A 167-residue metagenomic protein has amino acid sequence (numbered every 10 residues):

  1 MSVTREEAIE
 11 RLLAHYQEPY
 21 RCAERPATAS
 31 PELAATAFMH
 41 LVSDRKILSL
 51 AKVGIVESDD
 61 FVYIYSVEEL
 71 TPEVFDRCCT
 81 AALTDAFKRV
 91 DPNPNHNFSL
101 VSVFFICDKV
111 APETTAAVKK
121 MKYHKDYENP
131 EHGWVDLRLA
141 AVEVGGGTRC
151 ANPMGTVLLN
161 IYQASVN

Functional and structural regions predicted by a protein language model:
M1-V67: N-terminal, charge-rich interaction modules
K52-I55, V90-N95: Short, flexible, solvent-exposed loop/turn segments with mixed acidic/basic and small polar residues
S58-F61, F98-V101, L137: Short, surface-exposed beta-edge/turn micro-motifs
D59-R89: A broadly used, surface-exposed interaction patch
E73, A111-A116, C150-A151: Switch/connector loops and helix/strand junctions flanking conserved nucleotide-binding motifs in nucleotide-processing
D76-A81, T115-K122: "Short basic amphipathic alpha-helical interaction patches in structured regions
N93-A117, E143: Nucleic-acid nuclease catalytic cores
K120-N167: Charged, structured surface patches that assemble and position nucleic-acid processing machinery
